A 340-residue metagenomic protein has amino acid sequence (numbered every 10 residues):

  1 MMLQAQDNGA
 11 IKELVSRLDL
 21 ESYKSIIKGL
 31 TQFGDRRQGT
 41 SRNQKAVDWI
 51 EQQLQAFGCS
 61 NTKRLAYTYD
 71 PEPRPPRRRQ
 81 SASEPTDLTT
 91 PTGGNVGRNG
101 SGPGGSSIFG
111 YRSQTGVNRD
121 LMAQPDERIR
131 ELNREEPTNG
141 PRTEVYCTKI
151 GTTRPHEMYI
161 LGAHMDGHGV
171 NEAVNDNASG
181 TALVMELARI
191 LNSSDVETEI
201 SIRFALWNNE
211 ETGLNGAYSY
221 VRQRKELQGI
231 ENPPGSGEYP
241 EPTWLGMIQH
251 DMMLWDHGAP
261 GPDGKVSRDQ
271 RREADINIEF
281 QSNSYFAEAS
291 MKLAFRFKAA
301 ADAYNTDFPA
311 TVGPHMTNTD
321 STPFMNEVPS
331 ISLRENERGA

Functional and structural regions predicted by a protein language model:
G9-E13, S22-S25, G29, K45-Q53 (+8 more regions): Extracytoplasmic/secreted proteins, especially bacterial periplasmic and envelope-associated proteins
G9-L18, T31-R42, R130-E136, D166-A178 (+4 more regions): Second-shell loop/turn segments in exported
V15-S22, I27, T31-Q38, I50 (+9 more regions): Sec/Tat-exported extracytoplasmic proteins
Y23-T31, N61-L65, E144-T148, M158-G162 (+7 more regions): Structural recognition of the beta-strand scaffold that forms the well-ordered cores of secreted hydrolase catalytic
S25-T148: A non-catalytic alpha/beta surface segment that caps or lines the substrate-entry region of metallo-dependent hydrolase
D35-Q38, S60-N61, T68-P71, T152-R154 (+7 more regions): Solvent-exposed loop/turn segments at secondary-structure junctions within structured extracellular/periplasmic domains
V145-C147, L161-Y218: Alpha-helical metal-binding/catalytic segments enriched in His/Glu/Asp
W207-D320, S330: Metal-dependent peptidase/peptidase-like ectodomains
